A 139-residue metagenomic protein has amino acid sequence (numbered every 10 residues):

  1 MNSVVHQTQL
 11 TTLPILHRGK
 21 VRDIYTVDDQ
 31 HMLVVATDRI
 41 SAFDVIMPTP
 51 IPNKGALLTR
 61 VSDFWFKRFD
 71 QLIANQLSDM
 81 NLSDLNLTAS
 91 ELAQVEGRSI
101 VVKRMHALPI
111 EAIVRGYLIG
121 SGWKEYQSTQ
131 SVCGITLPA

Functional and structural regions predicted by a protein language model:
M1-A139: Active-site loop/lid in soluble adenylation, ligation, and acyl-transfer enzymes
